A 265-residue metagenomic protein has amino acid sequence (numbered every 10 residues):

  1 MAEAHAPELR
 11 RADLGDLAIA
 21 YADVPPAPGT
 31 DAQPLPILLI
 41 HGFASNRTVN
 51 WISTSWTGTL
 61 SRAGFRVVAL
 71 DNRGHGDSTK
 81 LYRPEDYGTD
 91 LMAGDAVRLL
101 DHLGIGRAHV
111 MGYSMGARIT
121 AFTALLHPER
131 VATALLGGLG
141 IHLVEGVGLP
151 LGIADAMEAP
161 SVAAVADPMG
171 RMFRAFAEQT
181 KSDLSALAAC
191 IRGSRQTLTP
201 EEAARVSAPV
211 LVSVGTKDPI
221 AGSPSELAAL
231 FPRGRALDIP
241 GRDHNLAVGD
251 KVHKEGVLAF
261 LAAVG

Functional and structural regions predicted by a protein language model:
M1-I19: N-terminal cap/lid segment of alpha/beta-hydrolase-fold proteins
A20-T79: Conserved HGGG/HGGXW glycine-rich cap/lid loop of the alpha/beta-hydrolase fold
I52, G58-R62, A69-H109: Active-site loop/oxyanion-hole signature of alpha/beta-hydrolase fold enzymes
G106-V144: Conserved hydrolase catalytic core segment
R174-T199: Hydrophobic, aromatic-rich cap/lid helix
V206, V212-V214: Short beta-strand/loop motif that positions the catalytic acidic residue of the alpha/beta-hydrolase fold
P219-P224: Conserved alpha/beta-hydrolase "acid-adjacent" motif
R242-K254: Catalytic histidine-centered segment of alpha/beta-hydrolase-like enzymes
